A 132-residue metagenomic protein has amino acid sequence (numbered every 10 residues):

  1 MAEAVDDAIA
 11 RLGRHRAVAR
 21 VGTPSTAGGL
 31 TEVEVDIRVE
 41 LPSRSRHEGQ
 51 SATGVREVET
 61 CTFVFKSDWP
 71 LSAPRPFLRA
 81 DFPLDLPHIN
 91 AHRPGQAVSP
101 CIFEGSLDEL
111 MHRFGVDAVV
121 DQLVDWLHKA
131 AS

Functional and structural regions predicted by a protein language model:
D7-S25, F103-L107, M111-V116, D121 (+1 more regions): Type-3 copper protein
P24-F103, R113-G115: Compact alpha/beta protein-protein interaction domains typified by the UBC
